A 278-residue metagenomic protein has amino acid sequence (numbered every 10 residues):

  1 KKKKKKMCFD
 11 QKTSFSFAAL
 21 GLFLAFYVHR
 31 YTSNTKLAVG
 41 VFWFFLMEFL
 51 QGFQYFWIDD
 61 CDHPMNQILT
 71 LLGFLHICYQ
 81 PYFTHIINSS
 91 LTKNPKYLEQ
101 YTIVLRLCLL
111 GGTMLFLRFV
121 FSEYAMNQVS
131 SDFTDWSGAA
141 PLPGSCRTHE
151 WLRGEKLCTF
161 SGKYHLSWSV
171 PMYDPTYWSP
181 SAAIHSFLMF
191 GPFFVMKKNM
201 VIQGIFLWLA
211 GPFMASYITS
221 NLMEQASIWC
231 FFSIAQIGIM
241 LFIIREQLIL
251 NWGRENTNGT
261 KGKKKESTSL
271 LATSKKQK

Functional and structural regions predicted by a protein language model:
K6-G21: Hydrophobic transmembrane alpha-helical segments in integral membrane proteins
L22-Y27, R153-L207, G211-Y217: Alpha-helical transmembrane segments in multipass membrane proteins, preferentially the mid-helix core
A25, L50-H63, L71-R106, L115-Y124: Internal transmembrane alpha-helix with an interfacial aromatic "cap," most often the third helix
T32-V41, Y101-I103, N199-L209: Membrane-interfacial loop-to-transmembrane alpha-helix junctions, especially the N-terminal start
G40-Q54, M214: Hydrophobic alpha-helical transmembrane segments of multi-pass membrane proteins
C61-L72, A226-F232: Non-cytosolic membrane-interface motifs at loop->transmembrane helix junctions
I87-F187: Membrane-proximal helix-loop-helix units in multi-pass membrane proteins
F194-K265: C-terminal transmembrane-bundle signature of multipass membrane proteins, characterized by strong activation on
